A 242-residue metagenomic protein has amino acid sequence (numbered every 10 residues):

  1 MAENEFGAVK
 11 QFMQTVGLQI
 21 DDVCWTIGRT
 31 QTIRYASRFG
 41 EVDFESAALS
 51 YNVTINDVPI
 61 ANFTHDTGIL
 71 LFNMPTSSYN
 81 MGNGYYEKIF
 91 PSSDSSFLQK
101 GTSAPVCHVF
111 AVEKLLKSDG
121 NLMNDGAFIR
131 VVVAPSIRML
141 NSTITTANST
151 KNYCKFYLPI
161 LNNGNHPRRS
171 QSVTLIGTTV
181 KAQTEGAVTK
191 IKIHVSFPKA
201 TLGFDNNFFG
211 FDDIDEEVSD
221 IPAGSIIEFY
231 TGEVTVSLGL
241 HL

Functional and structural regions predicted by a protein language model:
A2-R29: Membrane-proximal N-terminal amphipathic helix
T26-E45: Short, glycine/small-hydrophobic-rich surface segments
G40-S46, F156, G224-E233: Broad, structure-driven detector of short, well-ordered beta-strand segments within folded domains
V42, L49-Y51, T189: Hydrophobic residues embedded in beta-strands of well-ordered beta-sheets
A47-D57: N-terminal beta-strand/beta-hairpin edge segment
V58-E228, H241-L242: Intrinsically disordered, low-complexity regions enriched in Pro/Ser/Thr/Gly and acidic residues
